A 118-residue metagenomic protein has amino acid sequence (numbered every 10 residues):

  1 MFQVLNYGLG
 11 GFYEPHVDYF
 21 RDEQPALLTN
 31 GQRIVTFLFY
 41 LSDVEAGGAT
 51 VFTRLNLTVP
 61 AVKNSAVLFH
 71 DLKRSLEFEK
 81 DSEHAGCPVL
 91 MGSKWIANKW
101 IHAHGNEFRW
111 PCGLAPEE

Functional and structural regions predicted by a protein language model:
M1: A short glycine-rich, His/Asp/Glu-containing loop-to-beta-strand
V4-L9, Q24-A46: Short, conserved beta-strand element in jelly-roll/cupin
G8-G11, S93: Residue-level detector of flexible, active-site-proximal loop/helix-junction positions within diverse enzyme catalytic
G11-F20, K63: Conserved flavin/dinucleotide-binding core of flavoenzymes
F20-Q24, N56: Alpha-helical scaffolding within the catalytic cores of extracellular/periplasmic polymer-degrading hydrolases
N30-R33, V44-E118: Catalytic core of Fe(II)/2-oxoglutarate
